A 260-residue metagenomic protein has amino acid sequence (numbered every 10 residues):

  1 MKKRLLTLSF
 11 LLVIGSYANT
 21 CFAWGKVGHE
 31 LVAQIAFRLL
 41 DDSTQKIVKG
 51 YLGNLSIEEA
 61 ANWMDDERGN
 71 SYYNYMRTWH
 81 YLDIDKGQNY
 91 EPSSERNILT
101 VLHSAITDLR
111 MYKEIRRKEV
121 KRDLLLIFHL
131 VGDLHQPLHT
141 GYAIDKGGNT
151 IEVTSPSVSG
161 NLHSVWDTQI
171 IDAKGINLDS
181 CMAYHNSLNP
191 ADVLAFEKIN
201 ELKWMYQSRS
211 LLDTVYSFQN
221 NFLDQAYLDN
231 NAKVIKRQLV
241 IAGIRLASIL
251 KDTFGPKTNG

Functional and structural regions predicted by a protein language model:
M1: Structured alpha-helical
R4-S16: Sec-dependent N-terminal signal peptides
T20-L130, T140-G260: N-terminal, motif-rich segments that launch catalysis or mediate targeting to/interaction with membranes, typified by
